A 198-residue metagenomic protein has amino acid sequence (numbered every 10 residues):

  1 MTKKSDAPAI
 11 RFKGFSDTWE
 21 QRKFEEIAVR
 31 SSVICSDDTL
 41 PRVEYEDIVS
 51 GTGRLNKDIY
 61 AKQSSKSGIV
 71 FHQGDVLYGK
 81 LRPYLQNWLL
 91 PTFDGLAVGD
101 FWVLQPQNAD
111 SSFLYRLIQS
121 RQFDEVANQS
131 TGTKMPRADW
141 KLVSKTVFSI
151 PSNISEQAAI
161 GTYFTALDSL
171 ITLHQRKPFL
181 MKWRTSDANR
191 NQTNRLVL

Functional and structural regions predicted by a protein language model:
M1-L198: Feature detects amphipathic, helix-rich regulatory segments
